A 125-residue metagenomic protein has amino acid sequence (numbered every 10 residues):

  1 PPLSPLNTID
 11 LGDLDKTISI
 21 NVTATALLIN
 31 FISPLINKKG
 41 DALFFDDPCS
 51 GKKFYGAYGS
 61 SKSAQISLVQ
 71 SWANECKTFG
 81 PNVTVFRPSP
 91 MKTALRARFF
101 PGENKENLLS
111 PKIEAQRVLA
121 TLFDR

Functional and structural regions predicted by a protein language model:
P1-L3: Conserved NAD(P)H cofactor-binding loop of Rossmann-fold oxidoreductase domains
P5-L11, S33-P34, K38-T78, R87-P90: Catalytic loop of short-chain dehydrogenase/reductase
I9, T17-I18: A hydrophobic alpha-helix adjacent to the NAD(P)-binding/active-site core of NAD(P)-dependent oxidoreductases, strongly
I29-S33, L119: A structural alpha-helix within SAM-dependent methyltransferase catalytic domains
G80-N82: Residues at or immediately flanking beta-strands
V85-F86, T93, P101-R125: C-terminal helical subdomain
